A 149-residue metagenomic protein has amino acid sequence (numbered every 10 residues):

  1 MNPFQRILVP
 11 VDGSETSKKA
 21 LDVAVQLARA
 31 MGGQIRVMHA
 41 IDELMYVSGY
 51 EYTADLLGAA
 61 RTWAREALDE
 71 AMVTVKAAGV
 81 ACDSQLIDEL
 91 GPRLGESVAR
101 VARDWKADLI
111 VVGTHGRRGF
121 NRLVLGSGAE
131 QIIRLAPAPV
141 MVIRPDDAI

Functional and structural regions predicted by a protein language model:
N2, V73-I110, A148-I149: Structural beta-alpha unit
N2-E51, T74, V80: Small/aliphatic-rich secondary-structure junction motif
M38, D83-I87, M141: General small-molecule cofactor/ligand-binding pocket signal
H39-E66, S97, I149: Acidic, proline/glycine-rich short linear motifs
T53-L56, V101-R103, G128-A129: Short, hinge-like loop/turn segments at secondary-structure boundaries
L109-Q131, I149: Glycine-rich, Arg-bearing micro-motifs that act as flexible, cationic patches
V140-I149: Short, flexible loop segments at boundaries between secondary-structure elements
